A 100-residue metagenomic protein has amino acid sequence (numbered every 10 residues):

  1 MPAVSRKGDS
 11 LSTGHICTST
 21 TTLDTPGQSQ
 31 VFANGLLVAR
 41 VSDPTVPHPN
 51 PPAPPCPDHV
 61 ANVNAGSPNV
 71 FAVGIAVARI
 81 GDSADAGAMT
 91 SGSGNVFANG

Functional and structural regions predicted by a protein language model:
P2-G100: Intrinsically disordered, low-complexity proline/glycine-rich segments
